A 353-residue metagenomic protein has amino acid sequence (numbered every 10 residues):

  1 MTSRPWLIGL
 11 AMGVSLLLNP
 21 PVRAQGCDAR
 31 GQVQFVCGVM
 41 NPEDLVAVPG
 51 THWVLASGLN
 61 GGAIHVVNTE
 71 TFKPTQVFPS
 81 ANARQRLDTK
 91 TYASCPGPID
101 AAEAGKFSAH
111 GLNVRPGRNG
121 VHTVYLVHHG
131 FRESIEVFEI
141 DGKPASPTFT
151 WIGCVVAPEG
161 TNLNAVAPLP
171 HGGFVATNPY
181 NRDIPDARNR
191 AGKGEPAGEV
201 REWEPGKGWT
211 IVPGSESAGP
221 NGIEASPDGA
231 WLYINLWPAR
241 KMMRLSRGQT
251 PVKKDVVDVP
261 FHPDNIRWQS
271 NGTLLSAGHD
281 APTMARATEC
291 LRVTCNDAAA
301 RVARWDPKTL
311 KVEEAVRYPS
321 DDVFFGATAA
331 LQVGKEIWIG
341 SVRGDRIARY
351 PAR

Functional and structural regions predicted by a protein language model:
Q25-N41, S94-P98, F149, V312-P319: A short helix->beta-strand "capping" segment at the edge of beta-propeller domains
Q34-I64: Beta-strand-rich domains and repeat architectures in extracellular enzymes and scaffolds, especially beta-propellers
G38-G50, A83-R118, W151, V156-F174 (+6 more regions): Beta-rich, blade/repeat-based domains predominating in secreted/periplasmic proteins but also intracellular
V54-D88: Beta-propeller domains
L55-S57, L126, A176-T177, I234 (+2 more regions): Residue position within the beta-strands of beta-propeller blades
T69-F72, F138-P147, L245-Q249, D306-T309 (+1 more regions): Short loop/turn segments immediately following beta-strands, especially the blade-tip and inter-blade linker loops
L126-V127, A176-P196, S276-D297: Short, conserved, GDST-rich strand-edge loop motifs in beta-rich repeat architectures
P260-R317: Loop/turn-rich, solvent-exposed surfaces of beta-rich toroidal or solenoidal domains
